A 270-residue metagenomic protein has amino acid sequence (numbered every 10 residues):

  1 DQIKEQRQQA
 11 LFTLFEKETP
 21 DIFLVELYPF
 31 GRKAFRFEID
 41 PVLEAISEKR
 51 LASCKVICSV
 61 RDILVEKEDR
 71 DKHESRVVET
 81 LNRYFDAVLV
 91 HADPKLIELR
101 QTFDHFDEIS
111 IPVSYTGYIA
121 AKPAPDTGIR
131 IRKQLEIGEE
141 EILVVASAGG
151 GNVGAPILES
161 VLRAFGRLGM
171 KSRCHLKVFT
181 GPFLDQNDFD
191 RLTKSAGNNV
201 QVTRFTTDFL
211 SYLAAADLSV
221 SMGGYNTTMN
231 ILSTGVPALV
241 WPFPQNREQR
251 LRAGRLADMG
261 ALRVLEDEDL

Functional and structural regions predicted by a protein language model:
D1-R36, V65-E66: Conserved nucleotide-sugar donor-binding subdomain of glycosyltransferases
L14-E16, V77-L81, S211-Y212: Structural alpha-helical scaffold elements that stabilize or flank donor/cofactor-binding regions in carbohydrate
E18, F85, A216: An anion/phosphate-binding loop that grips the pyrophosphate of nucleotide cofactors and donors
G31-E38, G154-I157, N230: Glycine/threonine-rich flexible loop motifs
F37-Y115, A120: Active-site-proximal region of nucleotide-activated glycan assembly enzymes, centered on histidine/acidic-rich loops
D93, F103, Y118-L218, R250 (+1 more regions): Donor-nucleotide binding loops and adjacent catalytic segments primarily of GT-B fold Leloir glycosyltransferases
T207-L251: A donor-sugar binding/catalytic signature common to diverse glycosyltransferases and related nucleotide-sugar
Q245-L270: Change "using UDP/GDP/dTDP sugars" to "using nucleotide sugars
